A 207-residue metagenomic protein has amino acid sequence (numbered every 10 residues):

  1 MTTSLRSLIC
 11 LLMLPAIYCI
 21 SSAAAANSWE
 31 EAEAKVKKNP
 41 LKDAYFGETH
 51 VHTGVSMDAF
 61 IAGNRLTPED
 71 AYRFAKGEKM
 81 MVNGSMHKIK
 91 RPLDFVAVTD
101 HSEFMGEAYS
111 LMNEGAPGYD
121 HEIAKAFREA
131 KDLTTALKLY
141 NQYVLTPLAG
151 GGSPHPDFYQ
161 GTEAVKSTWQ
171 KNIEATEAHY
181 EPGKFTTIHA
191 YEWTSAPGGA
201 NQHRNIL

Functional and structural regions predicted by a protein language model:
M1-R6: N-terminal secretory signal peptides that target proteins for export/translocation
C10-C19: Bacterial N-terminal signal peptides
I20-A25: Sec/Tat signal peptide C-region and signal peptidase I cleavage site
A26-L207: Extended, charged catalytic domains and RNA/DNA-binding interfaces, predominantly in divalent-metal-using enzymes
